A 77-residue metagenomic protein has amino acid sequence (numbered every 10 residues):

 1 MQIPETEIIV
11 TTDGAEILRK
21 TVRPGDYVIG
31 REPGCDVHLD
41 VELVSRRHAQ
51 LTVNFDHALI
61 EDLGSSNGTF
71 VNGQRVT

Functional and structural regions predicted by a protein language model:
M1-E42, T52: Intrinsically disordered, low-complexity acidic Ser/Thr-rich regulatory segments
D26, R47-T77: Forkhead-associated
